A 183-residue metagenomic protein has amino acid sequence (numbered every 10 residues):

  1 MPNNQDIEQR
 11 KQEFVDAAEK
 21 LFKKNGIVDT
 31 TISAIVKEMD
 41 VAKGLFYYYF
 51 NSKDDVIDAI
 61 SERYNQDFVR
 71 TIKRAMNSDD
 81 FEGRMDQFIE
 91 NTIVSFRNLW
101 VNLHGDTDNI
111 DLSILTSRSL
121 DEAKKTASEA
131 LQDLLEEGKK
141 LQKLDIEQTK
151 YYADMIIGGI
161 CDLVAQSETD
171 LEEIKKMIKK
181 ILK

Functional and structural regions predicted by a protein language model:
M1-Q9: N-terminal intrinsically disordered/low-complexity leader segments
E13, L21-D55, A59: Helix-turn-helix
A17, L21, N91, S95 (+1 more regions): Amphipathic alpha-helical interface segments
A59, K73-N98, Y152-A153: Hydrophobic alpha-helical connector segments
E62-F68: Short, basic, alpha-helical segments at the C-terminal edge of helix-turn-helix-like DNA-binding modules
I93-Q132, C161: Short secondary-structure transition hinges
K124-I156, L182-K183: Hydrophobic alpha-helical bundle segments that form small-molecule/ligand-binding pockets
